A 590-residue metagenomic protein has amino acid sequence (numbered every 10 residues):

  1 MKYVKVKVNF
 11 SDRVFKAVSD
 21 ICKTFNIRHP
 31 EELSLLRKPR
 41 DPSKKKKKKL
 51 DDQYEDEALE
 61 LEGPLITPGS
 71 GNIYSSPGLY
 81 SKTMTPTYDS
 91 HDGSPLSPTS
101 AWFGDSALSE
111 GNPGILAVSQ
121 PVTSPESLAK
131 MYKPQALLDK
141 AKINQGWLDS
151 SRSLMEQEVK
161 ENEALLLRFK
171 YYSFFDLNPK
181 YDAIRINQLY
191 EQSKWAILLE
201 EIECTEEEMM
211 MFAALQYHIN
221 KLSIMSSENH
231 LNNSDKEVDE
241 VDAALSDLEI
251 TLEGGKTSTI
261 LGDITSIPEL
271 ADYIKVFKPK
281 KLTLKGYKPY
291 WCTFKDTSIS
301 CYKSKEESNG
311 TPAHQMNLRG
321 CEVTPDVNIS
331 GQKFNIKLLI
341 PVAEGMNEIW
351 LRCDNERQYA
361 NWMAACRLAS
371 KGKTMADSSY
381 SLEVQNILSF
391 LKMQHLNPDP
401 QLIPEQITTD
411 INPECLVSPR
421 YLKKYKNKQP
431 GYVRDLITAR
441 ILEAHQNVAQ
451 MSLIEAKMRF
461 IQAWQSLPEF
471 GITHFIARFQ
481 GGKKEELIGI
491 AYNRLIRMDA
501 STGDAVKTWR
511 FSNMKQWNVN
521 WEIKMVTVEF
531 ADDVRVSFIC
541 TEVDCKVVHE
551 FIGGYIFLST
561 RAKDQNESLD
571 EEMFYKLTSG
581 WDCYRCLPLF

Functional and structural regions predicted by a protein language model:
M1, W195-A313, E383-F590: N-terminal recruitment modules of adaptor/scaffold proteins
K2-K16, R185, L351-E356: Short, contiguous acidic and Ser/Thr-rich linear segments
F10, L33-I66, A136, I143-L148 (+3 more regions): Short acidic beta-strand-loop surface patches of small beta-rich interaction domains
F10-P30, L35, T123, K130 (+3 more regions): Short amphipathic, charge-patterned alpha-helical segments
D20, T24-K45, G63-I66, I73 (+5 more regions): Short loop-to-beta-strand transition segments
I21, L189-Y190, N355-S370, C545-I556: Short amphipathic C-terminal alpha-helix that caps PH/PH-like domains
K49-S127, G255-K256, S579-F590: Long, low-complexity intrinsically disordered regulatory regions in eukaryotic signaling/cytoskeletal proteins
T283-P289, V323-S378, K484-I488, Y492 (+1 more regions): Canonical pleckstrin homology
